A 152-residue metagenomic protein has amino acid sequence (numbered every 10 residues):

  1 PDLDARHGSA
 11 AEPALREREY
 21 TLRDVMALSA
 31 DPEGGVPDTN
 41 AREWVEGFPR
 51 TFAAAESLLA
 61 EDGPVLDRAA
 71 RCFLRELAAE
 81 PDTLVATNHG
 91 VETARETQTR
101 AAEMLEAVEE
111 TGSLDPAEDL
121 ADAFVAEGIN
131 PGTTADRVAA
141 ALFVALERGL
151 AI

Functional and structural regions predicted by a protein language model:
P1-D122, L150-I152: Phosphate-rich cofactor/ligand-interacting catalytic cores and adjacent structured alpha/beta frameworks
E127-F143: Conserved phosphate/anionic-ligand binding catalytic regions in large, soluble enzymes, centered on
V144-G149: C-terminal or internal capping secondary-structure element at the end of a domain, subdomain, or sheet
